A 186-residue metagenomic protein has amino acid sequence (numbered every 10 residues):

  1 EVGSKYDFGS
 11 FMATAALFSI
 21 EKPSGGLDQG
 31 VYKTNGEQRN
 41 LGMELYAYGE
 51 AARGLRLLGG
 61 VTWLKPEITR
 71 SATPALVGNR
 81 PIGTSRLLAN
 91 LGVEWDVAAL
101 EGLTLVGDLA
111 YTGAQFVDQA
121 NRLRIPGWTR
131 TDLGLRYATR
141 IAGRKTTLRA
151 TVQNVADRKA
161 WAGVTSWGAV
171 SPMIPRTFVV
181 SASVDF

Functional and structural regions predicted by a protein language model:
E1-M12, A16-L17, Q38, E50-A52 (+3 more regions): Outer-membrane beta-barrel proteins
V2, L45, L133-L135: Short, basic/aromatic-rich helical patch in the C-terminal catalytic core of site-specific tyrosine
G9-A13, M43, R176-F178: Change "...and in nucleic-acid phosphodiester-cleaving endonucleases..." to "...and in nucleic-acid processing enzymes
M12, S19-E21, T34-D118: Gram-negative outer-membrane beta-barrel transporters
I20-S24, V155-D157: Short connector loops/turns at beta-strand edges and beta->alpha or beta->beta junctions
G25-Q29, T69-L76, V117-N121, A160-V164: Outer-membrane beta-barrel and related beta-rich outer-membrane complex signature in Gram-negative bacteria
L27-G36, A72, P172-I174: Surface-exposed loop/turn segments flanking beta-strands in extracellular/periplasmic regions
E50, I82-F186: Conserved C-terminal beta-signal and adjacent last beta-strands/turns of outer-membrane beta-barrel proteins
